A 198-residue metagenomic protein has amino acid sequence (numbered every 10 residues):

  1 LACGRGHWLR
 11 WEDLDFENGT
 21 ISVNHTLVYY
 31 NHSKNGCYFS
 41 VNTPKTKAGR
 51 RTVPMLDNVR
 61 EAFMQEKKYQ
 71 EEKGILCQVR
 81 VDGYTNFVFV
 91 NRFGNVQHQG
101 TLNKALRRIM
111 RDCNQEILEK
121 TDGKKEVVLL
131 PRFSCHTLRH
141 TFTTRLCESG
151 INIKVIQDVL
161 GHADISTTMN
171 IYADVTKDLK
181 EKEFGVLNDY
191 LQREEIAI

Functional and structural regions predicted by a protein language model:
L1-L27, K154: Short, charged phosphate-coordinating catalytic segments
G4-W11, V96-L102, F133, T137 (+4 more regions): Gram-positive cell-envelope targeting signals
D13, N18, H25, Y29-R50 (+4 more regions): C-terminal secondary-structure termini that scaffold catalytic or DNA-interacting sites
D13-T20, I151-I171: Short, polar N-cap/turn motifs at the start of nucleic acid-interacting alpha helices
L27-Y29, L160-V186: Catalytic-site neighborhood detector that most strongly recognizes the C-terminal catalytic loop/helix of tyrosine
V53, Y69-V79, Y84-V96, G100-D158 (+1 more regions): Short, basic (Lys/Arg/His-rich) helix/loop patches that form interaction surfaces in the mid-to-C-terminal regions
D57, E61, Q65-K68, K104 (+2 more regions): Generic recognition of well-ordered alpha-helical segments within structured catalytic/regulatory domains
